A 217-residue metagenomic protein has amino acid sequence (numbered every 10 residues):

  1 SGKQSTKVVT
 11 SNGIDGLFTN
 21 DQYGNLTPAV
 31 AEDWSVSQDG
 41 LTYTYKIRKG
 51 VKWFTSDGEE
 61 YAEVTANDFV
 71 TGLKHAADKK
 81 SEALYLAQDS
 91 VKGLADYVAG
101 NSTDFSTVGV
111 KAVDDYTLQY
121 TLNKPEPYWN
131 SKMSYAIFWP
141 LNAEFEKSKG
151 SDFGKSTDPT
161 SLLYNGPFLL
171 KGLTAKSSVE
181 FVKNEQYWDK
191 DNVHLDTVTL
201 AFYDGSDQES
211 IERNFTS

Functional and structural regions predicted by a protein language model:
S1-Q38, L163: N-terminal lobe/hinge region of extracytoplasmic solute-binding protein
S1-S11, V30, T55-E60, W129-P140: A structural "hinge/loop" feature
Q4, V51-E60, S106-V108, T199-F202: Second-shell loop/turn segments in exported
Q4-S11, G24-N25, E59-N67, A175 (+1 more regions): Soluble non-cytosolic domains of exported or imported proteins
T10-I14, A31, A66, V70-L73 (+5 more regions): Extracytoplasmic/secreted envelope proteins and their assembly/folding machinery, especially bacterial periplasmic
E32-Y85, Q119, N214-S217: Aromatic- and charge-enriched surface segment that lines or borders ligand/interaction sites
K46, D68, A77-F145: Surface-exposed binding/hinge segments that line and control ligand-binding clefts or catalytic entry sites
F105-S106, D115-Y116, T121-V193, T197-T199 (+1 more regions): Gly/Pro-rich hinge or "lid" segments in bacterial periplasmic/extracellular proteins
